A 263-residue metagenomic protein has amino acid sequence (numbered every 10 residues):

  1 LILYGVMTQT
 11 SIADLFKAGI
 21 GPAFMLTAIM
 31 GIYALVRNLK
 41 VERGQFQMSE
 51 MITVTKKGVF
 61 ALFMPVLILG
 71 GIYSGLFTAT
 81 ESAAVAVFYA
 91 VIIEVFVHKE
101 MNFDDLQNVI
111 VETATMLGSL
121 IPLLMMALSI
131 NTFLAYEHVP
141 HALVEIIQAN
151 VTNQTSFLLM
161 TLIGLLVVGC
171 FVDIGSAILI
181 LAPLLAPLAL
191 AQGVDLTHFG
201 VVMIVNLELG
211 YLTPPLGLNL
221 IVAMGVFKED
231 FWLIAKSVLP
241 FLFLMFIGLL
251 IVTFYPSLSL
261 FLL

Functional and structural regions predicted by a protein language model:
L1-L263: Alpha-helical transmembrane segments of multi-pass membrane transport proteins
